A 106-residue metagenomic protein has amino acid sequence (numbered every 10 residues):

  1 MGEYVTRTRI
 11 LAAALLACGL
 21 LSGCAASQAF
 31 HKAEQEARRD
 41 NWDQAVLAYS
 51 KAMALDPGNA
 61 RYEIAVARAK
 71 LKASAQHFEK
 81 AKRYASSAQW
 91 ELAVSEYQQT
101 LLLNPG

Functional and structural regions predicted by a protein language model:
G2-A12: Bacterial N-terminal signal peptides that target proteins for export
C18-W42: Bacterial Sec signal peptide processing site at the extreme N-terminus
R61-Y62: TPR alpha-solenoid repeat register
R68-S86, W90: Alpha-helical linker/edge segments of TPR/alpha-solenoid repeat scaffolds and analogous pre-/post-domain helices
